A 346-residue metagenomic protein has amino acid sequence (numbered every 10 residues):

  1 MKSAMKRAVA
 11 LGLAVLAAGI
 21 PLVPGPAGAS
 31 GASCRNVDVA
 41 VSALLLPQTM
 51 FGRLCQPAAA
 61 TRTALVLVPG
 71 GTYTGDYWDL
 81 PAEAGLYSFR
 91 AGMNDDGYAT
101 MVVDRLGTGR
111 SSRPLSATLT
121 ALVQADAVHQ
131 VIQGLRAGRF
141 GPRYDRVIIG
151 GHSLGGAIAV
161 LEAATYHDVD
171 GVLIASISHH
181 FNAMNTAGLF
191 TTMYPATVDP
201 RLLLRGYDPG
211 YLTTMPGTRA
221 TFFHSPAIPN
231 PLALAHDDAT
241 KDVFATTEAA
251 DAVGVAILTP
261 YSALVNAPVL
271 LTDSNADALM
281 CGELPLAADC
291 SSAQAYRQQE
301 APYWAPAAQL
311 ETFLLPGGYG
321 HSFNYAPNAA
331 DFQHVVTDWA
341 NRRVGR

Functional and structural regions predicted by a protein language model:
M1-A29: Secretory targeting and sorting signals
S30-A60: N-terminal cap/lid segment of alpha/beta-hydrolase-fold proteins
A59-Y98: Short, surface-exposed "cap/lid" segments of acyl-processing enzymes
D76, D104-L119, H321-S322: Glycine-rich "HGGG/HGxG" loop immediately N-terminal to the catalytic nucleophile of the alpha/beta-hydrolase
T118-R139: Alpha/beta-hydrolase active-site loop
F140-S153: Alpha/beta-hydrolase fold nucleophile elbow
A187-S291: Alpha/beta-hydrolase
G318-N328: Catalytic histidine-centered segment of alpha/beta-hydrolase-like enzymes
